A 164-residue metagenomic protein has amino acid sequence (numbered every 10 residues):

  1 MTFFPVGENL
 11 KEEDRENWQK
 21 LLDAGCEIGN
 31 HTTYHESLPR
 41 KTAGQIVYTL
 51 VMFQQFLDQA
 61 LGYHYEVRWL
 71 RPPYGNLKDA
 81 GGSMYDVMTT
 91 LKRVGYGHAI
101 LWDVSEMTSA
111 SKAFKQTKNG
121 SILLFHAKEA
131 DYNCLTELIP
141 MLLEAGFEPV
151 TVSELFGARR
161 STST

Functional and structural regions predicted by a protein language model:
M1-G7, K20-L22, C26-H31, I100: Short, well-structured secondary-structure segments
E12-E13, E36-L143, F147-E148, E154-F156: Catalytic domains of cell-wall/extracellular-matrix polysaccharide-remodeling enzymes, centered on de-N-acetylation
E16-Q19, D23, G44-Q45: Active-site-adjacent structural elements in enzyme catalytic domains
L155-T164: A short, charged, Gly/Pro-tolerant segment at domain boundaries
